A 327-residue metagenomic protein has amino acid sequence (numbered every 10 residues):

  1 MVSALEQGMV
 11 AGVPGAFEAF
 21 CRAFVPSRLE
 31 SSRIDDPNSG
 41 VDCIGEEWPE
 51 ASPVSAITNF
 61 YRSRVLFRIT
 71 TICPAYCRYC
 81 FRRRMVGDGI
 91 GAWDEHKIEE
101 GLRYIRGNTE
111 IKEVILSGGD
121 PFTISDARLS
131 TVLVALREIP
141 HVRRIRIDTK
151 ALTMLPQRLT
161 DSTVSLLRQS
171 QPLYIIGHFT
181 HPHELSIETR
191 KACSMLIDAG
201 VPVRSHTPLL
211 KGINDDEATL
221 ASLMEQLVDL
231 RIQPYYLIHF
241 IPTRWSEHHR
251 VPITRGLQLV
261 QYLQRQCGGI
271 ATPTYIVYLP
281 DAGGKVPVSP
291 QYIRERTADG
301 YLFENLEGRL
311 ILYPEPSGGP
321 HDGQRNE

Functional and structural regions predicted by a protein language model:
M1-C21, V25, V228-E327: Auxiliary Fe-S-binding modules of radical SAM enzymes
M1-N59: Flexible, acidic/Gly-rich N-terminal and inter-domain linker regions that tether and position cofactor-handling modules
E50-R82: N-terminal pre-triad scaffold of radical SAM enzymes
R68, I115-S117: Short glycine-rich or small-residue beta-strand-to-loop segments that form or flank ligand, phosphate, metal/Fe-S
T71-C73, D120, A151, H181 (+1 more regions): Short, flexible loop/turn elements at secondary-structure junctions
C80-A92: Iron-sulfur (Fe-S) cluster-binding segments and ferredoxin-like electron-carrier domains, especially [2Fe-2S]
E99-E113, F122-C267: Conserved AdoMet/S-adenosylmethionine-binding subsite of the radical SAM
